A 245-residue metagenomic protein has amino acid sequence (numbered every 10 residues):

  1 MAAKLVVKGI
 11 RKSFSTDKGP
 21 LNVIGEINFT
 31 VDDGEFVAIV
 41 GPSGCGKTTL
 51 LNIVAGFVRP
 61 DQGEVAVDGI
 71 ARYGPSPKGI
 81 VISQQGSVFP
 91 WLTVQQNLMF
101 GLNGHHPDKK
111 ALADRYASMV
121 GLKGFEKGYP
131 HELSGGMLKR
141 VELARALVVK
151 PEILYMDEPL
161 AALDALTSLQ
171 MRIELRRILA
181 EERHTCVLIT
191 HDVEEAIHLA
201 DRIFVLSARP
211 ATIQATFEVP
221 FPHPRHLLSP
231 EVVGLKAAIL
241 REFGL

Functional and structural regions predicted by a protein language model:
S15-D17, L92, Q96-A111, M119: ABC-type ATPase nucleotide-binding domains, specifically the catalytic core motifs of the NBD
V40-P42: The feature captures the beta-strand-to-loop junction immediately N-terminal to the Walker
A55: Helix-to-loop junction immediately C-terminal to a conserved catalytic motif
G63-P75: Conserved ABC transporter NBD signature motif
P107-F125, R176-R177: Conserved ABC ATPase "signature" region
Y129-L133, M137: Conserved ABC ATPase signature
V148-E152: A short, proline-enriched helix->beta-strand linker immediately N-terminal to the Walker B motif in ABC-type P-loop
